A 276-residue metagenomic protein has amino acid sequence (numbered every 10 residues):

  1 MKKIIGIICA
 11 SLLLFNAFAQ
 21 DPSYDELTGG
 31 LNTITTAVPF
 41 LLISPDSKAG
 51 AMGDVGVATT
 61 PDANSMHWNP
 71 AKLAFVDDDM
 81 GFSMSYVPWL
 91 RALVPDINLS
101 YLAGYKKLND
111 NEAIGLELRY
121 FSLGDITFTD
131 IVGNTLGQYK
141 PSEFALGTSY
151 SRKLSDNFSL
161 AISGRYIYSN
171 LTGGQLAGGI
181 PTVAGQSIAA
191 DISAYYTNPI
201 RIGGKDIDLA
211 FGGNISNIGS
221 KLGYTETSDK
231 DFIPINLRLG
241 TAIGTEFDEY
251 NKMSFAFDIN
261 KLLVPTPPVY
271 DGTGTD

Functional and structural regions predicted by a protein language model:
M1-P22: Bacterial Sec-dependent N-terminal signal peptides
Q20-D276: Subset of outer-membrane beta-barrel
